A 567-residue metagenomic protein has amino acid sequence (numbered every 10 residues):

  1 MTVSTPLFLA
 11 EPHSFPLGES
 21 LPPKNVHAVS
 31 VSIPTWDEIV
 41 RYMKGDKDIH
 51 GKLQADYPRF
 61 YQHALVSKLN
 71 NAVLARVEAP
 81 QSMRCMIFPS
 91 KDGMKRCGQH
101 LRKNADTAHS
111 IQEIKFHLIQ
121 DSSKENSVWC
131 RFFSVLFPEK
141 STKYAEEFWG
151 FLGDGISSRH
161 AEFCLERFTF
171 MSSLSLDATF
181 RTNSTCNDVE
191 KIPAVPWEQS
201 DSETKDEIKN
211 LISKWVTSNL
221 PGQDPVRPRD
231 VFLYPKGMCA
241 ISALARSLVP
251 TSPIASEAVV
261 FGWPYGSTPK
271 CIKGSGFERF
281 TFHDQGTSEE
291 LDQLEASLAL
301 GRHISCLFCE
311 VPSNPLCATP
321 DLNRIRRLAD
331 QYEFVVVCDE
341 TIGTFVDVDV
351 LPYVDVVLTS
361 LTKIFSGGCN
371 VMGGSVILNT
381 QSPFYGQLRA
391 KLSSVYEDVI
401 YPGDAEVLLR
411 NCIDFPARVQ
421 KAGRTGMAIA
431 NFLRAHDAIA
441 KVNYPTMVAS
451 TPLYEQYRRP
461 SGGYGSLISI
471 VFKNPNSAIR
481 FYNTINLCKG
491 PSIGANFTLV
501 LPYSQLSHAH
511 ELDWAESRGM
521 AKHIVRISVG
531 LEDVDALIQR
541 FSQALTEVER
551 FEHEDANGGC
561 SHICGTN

Functional and structural regions predicted by a protein language model:
M1, T566-N567: Universal eukaryotic N-terminal targeting presequences
T2-C239, S247, F261-S275, E289-Q293: Conserved N-terminal alpha-helix of the aminotransferase class I/II PLP-enzyme fold
M43-D46, L53, E198, E203 (+3 more regions): Active-site C-terminal subdomain of aminotransferase-like
C85-M86, V135, V376, G465-V471 (+1 more regions): Short cationic amphipathic helices and targeting signals
L220-Q223, R227-A438, N443, D555 (+1 more regions): Conserved PLP-enzyme active-site core in the AAT-like
R246, P320, N483, R540-S542: Short coil/turn segments at secondary-structure boundaries
G262, E340, Y444-T446, F472 (+1 more regions): Active-site proximal loops enriched in glycine and acidic residues that flank catalytic Cys/His/Asp and coordinate
I485-G565: C-terminal active-site/capping subdomain that shapes the small-molecule cofactor and substrate pocket of enzyme
